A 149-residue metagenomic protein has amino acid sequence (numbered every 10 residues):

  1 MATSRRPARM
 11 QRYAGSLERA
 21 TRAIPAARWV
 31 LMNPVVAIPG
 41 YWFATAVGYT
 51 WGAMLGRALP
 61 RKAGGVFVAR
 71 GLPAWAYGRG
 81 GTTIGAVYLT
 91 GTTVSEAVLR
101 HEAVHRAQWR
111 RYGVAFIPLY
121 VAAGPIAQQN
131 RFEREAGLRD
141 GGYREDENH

Functional and structural regions predicted by a protein language model:
M1-T45: N-terminal low-structure segments adjacent to metalloprotease catalytic domains across cellular compartments
Q11, G15, A23-V30, Y49-A58 (+2 more regions): Conserved N-terminal segment of class I S-adenosyl-L-methionine
A26-K62, R110-P125: A transmembrane-helix-recognition feature enriched in membrane-embedded lipid enzymes and envelope glyco-/phospholipid
L55-V68, A127-Y143: Membrane-interface alpha-helices
G65, R70-T93: Active-site scaffold of zinc-dependent metalloenzymes
Y77, W109-L138, N148-H149: Post-HEXXH active-site segment of zinc metalloproteases
A97-W109: Active-site recognition of the HExxH zinc-binding catalytic motif
A103, G142-E147: Non-transmembrane catalytic domains and loops of membrane-associated enzymes and transporters that build or traffic
